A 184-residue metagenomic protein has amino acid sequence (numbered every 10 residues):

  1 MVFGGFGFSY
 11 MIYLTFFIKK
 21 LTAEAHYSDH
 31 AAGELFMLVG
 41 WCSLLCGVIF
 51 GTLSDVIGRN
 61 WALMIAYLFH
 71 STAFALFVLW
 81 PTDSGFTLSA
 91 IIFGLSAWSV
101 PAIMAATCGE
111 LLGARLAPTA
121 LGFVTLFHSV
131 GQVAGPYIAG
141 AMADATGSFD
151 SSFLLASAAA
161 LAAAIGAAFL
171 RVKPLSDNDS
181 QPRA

Functional and structural regions predicted by a protein language model:
M1-F50, G135: Extracytoplasmic gate region of multi-pass secondary transporters
L21-T22, L53-S54, I138-G147: Interfacial helix-cap and linker-helix signal at transmembrane-aqueous boundaries of multi-pass secondary transporters
D29-H30, A114-V124: Loop-to-transmembrane helix entry/capping segments in MFS-fold secondary transporters and related SLC/MFSD carriers
W61-L76: Structural signature of the two symmetry-related core transmembrane helices
A73-F77, F93, A167-L170: MFS-fold secondary transporters
S84-I92: Paired small-residue
S99-L112: Intracellular juxtamembrane helix-capping segments at the cytosolic ends of symmetry-related transmembrane helices
A156-A184: Multi-pass alpha-helical transporter architecture, strongest for 12-TM Major Facilitator/SLC carriers used
